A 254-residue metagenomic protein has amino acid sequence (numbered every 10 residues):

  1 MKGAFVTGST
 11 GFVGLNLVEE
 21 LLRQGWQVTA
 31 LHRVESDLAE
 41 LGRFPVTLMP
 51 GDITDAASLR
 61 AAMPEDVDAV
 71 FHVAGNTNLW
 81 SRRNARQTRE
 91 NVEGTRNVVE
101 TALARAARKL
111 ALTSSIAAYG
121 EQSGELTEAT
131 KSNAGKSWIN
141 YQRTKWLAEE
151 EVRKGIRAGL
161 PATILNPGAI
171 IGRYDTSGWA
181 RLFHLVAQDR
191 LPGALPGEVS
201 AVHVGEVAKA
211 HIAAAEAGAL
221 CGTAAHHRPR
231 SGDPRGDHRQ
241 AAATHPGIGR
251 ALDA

Functional and structural regions predicted by a protein language model:
A4-Q24: N-terminal Rossmann NAD(P)H-binding glycine-rich loop of SDR-like oxidoreductase domains
E40-E93, T101: NAD(P)H-binding glycine-rich loop region in Rossmannoid oxidoreductase-like domains and their noncatalytic homologs
L79, I116-E125, I170-T176: Conserved catalytic-site region of short-chain dehydrogenase/reductase
E93-Y141: Conserved Rossmann-fold NAD(P)-dependent oxidoreductase catalytic core, especially the SDR/UDP-sugar
N97, L147, G178, L195-A215 (+1 more regions): Substrate-positioning beta->alpha
W138-T163: Active-site Tyr-X1-5-Lys
A158-I164, G168-S200: NAD(P)-dependent short-chain dehydrogenase/reductase
A210-A254: Mid/C-terminal beta-alpha module of Rossmann-like enzyme folds, strongest in SDR-family dehydrogenases/epimerases
